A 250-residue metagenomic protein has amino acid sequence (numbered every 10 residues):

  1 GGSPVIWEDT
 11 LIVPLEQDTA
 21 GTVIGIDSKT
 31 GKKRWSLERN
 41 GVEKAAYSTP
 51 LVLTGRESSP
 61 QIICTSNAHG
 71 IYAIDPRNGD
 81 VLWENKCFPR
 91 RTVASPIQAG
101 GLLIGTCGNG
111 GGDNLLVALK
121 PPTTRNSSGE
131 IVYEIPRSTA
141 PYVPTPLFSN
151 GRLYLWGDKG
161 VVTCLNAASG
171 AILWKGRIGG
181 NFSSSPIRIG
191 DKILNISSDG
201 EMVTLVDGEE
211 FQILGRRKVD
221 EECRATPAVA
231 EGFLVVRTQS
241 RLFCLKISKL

Functional and structural regions predicted by a protein language model:
G1-L250: Noncatalytic, solvent-exposed loop/strand surfaces of beta-propeller-type extracellular/periplasmic domains
